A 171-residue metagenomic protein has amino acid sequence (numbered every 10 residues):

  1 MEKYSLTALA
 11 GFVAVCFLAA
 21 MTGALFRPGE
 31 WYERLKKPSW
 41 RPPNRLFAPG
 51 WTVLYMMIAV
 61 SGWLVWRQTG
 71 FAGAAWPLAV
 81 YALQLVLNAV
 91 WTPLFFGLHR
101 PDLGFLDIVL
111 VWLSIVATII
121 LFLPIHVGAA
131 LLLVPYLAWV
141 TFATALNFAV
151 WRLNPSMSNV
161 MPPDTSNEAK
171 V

Functional and structural regions predicted by a protein language model:
E2-L25: N-terminal signal-anchor transmembrane alpha helix
V13-A20, A72-L83: Structural signature of hydrophobic alpha-helical transmembrane segments
P28-P43, V150-V171: Cytosolic, membrane-interface loops and tails of multi-pass inner-membrane proteins
W31-R34, V90-L98: C-terminal ends of transmembrane helices
N44-M56, R100-V111: Membrane-interface loop-to-helix entry segments
W51-L64, L87, L110-I115: Core segments of transmembrane alpha-helices that mediate helix-helix packing or line hydrophobic substrate/ligand
L78-W91, F105-T118, L133-V140: Hydrophobic alpha-helical segments of small multi-pass membrane proteins
F95-R100, V116-L131: Membrane-helix boundary connector in multi-pass membrane proteins
